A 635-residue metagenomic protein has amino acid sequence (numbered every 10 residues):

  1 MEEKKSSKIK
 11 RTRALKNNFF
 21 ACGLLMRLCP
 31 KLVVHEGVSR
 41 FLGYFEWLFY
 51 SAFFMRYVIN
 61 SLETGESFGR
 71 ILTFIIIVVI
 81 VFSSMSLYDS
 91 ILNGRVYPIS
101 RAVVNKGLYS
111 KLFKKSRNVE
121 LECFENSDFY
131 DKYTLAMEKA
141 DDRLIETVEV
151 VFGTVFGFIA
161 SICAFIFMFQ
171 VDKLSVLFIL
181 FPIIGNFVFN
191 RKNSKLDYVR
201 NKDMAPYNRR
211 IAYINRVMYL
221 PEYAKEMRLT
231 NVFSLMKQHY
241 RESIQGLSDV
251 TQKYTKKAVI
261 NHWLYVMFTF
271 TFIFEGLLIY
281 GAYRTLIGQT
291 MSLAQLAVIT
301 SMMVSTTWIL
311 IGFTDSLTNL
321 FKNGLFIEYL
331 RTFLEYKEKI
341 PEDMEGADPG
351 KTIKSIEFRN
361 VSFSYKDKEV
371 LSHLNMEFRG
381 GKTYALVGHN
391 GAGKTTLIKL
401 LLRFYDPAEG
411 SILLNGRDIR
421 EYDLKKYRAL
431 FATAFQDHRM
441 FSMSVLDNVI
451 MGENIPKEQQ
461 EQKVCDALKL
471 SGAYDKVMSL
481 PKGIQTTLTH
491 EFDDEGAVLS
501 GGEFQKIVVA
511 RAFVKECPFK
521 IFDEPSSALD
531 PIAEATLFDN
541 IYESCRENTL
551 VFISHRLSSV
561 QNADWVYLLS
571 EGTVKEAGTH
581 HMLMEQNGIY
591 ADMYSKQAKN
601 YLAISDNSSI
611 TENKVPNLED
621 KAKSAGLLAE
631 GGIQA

Functional and structural regions predicted by a protein language model:
M1-F19, P98-I145, Y207-V250, G324-K337 (+1 more regions): Extended non-transmembrane interhelical loops and adjacent amphipathic helices of multipass membrane proteins
M1-L48, F68-T73, V96, N126-I162 (+7 more regions): Membrane-integrated ABC transporters
E46-Y57, E149-S194, Q252-T300: A hydrophobic transmembrane-helix motif
Y133, P407, L413, V464 (+6 more regions): ABC-fold ATPase nucleotide-binding domain signature/coupling loops
V232, I299, S305-E335: Cytosolic ends of transmembrane helices, especially the final helix of ABC transmembrane type-1 domains
L413, R428, L446-D494, F538-D539 (+1 more regions): ABC ATPase nucleotide-binding domain helical subdomain, centered on the C-loop/LSGGQ "ABC signature"
D437, N448, A467, T487-Q586: ABC-family ATPase nucleotide-binding domain "signature/switch" substructure
G483, D539, R556, Q561-A635: C-terminal portion of ABC ATPase nucleotide-binding domains
